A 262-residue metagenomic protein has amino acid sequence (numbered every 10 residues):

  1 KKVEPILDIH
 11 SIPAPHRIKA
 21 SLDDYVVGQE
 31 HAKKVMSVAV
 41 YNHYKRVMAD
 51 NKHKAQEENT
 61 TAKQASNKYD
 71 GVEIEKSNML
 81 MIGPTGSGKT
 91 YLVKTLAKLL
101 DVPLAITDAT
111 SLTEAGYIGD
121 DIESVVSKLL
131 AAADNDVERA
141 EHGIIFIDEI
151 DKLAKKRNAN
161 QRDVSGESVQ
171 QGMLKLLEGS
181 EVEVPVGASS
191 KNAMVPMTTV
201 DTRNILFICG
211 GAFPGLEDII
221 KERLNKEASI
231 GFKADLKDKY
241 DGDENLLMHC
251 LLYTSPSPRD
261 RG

Functional and structural regions predicted by a protein language model:
K1-H10: Interdomain "pre-motor" coupling segment immediately N-terminal to P-loop NTPase/helicase cores
P13-K76: Pre-Walker A (pre-P-loop) alpha-helix and adjacent loop at the N terminus of AAA/AAA+ ATPase modules, a conserved
D70-V72, M79-I106: Walker A/P-loop
G71-I74, A97-L99, D134-A140, S165-E167 (+1 more regions): Conserved catalytic network of the ASCE P-loop NTPase/AAA+ motor domain
L99-S124: AAA+/P-loop NTPase substrate/partner-engagement loops
S124-H142: Conserved alpha-helical scaffold flanking the Walker A/P-loop in AAA+ ATPase domains
I150-S189, T198-N204, I208-D235: Conserved P-loop NTPase nucleotide-binding/switch module
Y253-D260: Conserved small/polar residues in nucleotide/adenosyl-binding loops
